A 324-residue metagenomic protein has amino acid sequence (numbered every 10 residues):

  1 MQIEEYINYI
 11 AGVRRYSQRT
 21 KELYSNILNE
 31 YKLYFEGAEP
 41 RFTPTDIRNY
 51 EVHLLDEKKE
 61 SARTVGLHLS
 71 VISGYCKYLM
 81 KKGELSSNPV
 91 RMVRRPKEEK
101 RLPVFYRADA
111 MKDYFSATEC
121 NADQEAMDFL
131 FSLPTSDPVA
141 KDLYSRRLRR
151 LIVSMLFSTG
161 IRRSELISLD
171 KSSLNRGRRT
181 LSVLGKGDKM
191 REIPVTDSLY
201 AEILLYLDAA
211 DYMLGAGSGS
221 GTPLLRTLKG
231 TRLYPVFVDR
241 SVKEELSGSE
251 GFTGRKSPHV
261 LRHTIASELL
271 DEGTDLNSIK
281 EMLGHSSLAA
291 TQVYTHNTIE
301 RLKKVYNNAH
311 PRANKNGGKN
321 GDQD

Functional and structural regions predicted by a protein language model:
M1-D324: Conserved catalytic core of the tyrosine transesterase superfamily
